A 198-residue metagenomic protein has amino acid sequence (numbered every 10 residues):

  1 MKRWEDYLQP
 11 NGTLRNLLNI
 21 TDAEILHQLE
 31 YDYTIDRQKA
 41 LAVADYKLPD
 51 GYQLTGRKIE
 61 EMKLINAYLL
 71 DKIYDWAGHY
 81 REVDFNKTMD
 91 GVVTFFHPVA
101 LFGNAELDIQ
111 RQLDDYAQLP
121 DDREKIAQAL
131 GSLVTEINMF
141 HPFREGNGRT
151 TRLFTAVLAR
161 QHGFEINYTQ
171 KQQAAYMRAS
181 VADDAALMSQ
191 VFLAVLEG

Functional and structural regions predicted by a protein language model:
M1-G198: FIC/Doc superfamily catalytic core
